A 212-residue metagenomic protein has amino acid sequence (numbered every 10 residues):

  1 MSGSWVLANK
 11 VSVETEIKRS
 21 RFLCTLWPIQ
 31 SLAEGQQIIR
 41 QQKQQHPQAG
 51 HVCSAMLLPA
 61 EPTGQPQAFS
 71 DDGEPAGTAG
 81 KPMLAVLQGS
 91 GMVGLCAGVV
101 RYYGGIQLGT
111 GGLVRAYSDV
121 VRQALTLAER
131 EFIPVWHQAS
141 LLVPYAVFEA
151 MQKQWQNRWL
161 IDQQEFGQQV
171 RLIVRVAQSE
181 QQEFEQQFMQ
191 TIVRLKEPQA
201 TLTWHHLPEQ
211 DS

Functional and structural regions predicted by a protein language model:
M1-T78, Q163, Q181, Q190-S212: C-terminal regulatory domains involved in ligand/effector binding and gene-expression control
V6-S12, R122-L127, M151-I161: Short amphipathic beta-strand starts and helix->beta connectors
G35-I38, Y117, A150-Q154, F184: Hydrophobic side chains in well-ordered alpha-helices
A79-L127: Active-site beta-strand/loop microenvironment that shapes enzyme catalytic pockets
E129-Y145, L172: Short glycine-/aliphatic-rich beta-strand segments at the starts of folded cytosolic domains
L141-W159, E183: Short amphipathic alpha-helix segments
G167-V170: N-terminal positively charged helical leader segments and presequences
V174-E183: Terminal, non-globular segments
